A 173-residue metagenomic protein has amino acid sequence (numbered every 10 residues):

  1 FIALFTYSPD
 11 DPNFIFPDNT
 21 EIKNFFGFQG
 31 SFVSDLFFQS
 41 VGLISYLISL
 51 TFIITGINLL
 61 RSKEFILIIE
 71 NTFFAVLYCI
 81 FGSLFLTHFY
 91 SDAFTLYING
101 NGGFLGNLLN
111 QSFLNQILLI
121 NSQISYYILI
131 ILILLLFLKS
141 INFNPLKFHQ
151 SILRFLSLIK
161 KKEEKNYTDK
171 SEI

Functional and structural regions predicted by a protein language model:
F1-E172: Alpha-helical transmembrane segments used as membrane anchors
